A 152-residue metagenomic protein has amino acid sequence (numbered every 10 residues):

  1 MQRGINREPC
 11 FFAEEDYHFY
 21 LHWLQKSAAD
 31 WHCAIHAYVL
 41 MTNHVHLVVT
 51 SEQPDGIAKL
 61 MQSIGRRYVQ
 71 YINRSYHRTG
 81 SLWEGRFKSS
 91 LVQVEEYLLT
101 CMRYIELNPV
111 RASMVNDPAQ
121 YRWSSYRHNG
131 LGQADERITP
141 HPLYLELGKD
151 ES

Functional and structural regions predicted by a protein language model:
M1-M41, T50-S152: Short Pro-Cys-Gly-centered "Cys-loop" motif that presents a nucleophilic cysteine in a tight turn
H44: Glycine/serine-rich anion-binding loops at beta->alpha junctions that coordinate negatively charged ligand groups
